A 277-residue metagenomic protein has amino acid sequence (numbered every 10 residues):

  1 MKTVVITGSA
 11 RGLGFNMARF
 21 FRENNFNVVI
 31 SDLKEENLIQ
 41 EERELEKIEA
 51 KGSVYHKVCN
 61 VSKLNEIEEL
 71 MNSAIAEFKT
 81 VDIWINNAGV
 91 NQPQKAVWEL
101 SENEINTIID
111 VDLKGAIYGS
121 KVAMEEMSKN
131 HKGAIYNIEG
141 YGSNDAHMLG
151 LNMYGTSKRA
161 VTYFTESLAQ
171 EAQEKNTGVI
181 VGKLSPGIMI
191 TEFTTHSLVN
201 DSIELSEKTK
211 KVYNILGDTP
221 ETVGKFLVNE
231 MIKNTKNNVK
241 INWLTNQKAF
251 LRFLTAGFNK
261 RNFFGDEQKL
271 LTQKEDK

Functional and structural regions predicted by a protein language model:
M1-V29: Canonical Rossmann dinucleotide-binding motif of NAD(H)/NADP(H)-dependent dehydrogenases/reductases, specifically
N24-E41: Conserved glycine-rich Rossmann-like NAD(P)H-binding loop of the short-chain dehydrogenase/reductase
E36, V58-E69, E102: The beta1-alpha1 cofactor-binding region of Rossmann-like NAD(H)/NADP(H)-dependent oxidoreductases
K95-V97, E104-N106: Substrate-binding pocket helix/loop in short-chain dehydrogenase/reductase
S120-K121, E166: A short, exposed helix-loop element centered on a Lys and neighboring polar residues
Y136-A160, T165-E166, Q170-E174, I188: Catalytic loop of short-chain dehydrogenase/reductase
K183, N200-N259: C-terminal helical subdomain
